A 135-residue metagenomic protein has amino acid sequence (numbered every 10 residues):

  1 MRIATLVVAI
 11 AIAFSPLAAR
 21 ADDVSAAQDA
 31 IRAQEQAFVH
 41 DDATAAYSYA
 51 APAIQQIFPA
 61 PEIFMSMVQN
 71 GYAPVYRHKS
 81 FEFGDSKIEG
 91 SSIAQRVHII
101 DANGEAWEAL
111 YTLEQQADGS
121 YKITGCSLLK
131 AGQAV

Functional and structural regions predicted by a protein language model:
M1-V7: Bacterial N-terminal signal peptides that target proteins for export
A4, L17-H40: Short, low-complexity N-terminal intrinsically disordered segments enriched in polar/charged residues
V7-S15: Bacterial N-terminal signal peptides
S25-D29, A43-G90: Short solvent-exposed beta->alpha transition segments
A33-A37, A60-M65, I123: A generic structural signal for ordered secondary structure
D85-V135: Exposed beta-sheet edge and beta->alpha loop/turn motif
